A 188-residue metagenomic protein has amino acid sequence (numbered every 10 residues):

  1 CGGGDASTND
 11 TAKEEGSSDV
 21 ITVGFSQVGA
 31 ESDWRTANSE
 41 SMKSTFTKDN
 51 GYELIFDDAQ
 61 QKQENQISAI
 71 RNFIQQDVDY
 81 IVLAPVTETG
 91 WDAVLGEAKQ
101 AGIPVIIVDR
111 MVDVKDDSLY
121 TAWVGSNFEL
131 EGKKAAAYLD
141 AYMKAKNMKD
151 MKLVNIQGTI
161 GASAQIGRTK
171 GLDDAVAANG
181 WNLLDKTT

Functional and structural regions predicted by a protein language model:
C1-T188: A residue-level marker of the well-folded mature domains of exported/periplasmic proteins
